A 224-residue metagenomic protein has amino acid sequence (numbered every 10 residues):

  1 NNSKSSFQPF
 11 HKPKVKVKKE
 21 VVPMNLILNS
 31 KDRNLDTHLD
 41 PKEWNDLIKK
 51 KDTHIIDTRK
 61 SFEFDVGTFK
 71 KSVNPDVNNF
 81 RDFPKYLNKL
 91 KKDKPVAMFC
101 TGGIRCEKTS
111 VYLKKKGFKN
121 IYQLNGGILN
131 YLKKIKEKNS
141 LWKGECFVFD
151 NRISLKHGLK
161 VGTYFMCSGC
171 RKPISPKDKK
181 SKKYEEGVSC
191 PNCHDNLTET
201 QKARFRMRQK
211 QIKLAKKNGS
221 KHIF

Functional and structural regions predicted by a protein language model:
N1-D36, T53, K60-P95, I104-F224: Rhodanese-like catalytic fold shared by cysteine-dependent sulfurtransferases and DSP/PTP-type phosphatases
D36-D40, I48: A conserved helix-loop-strand patch within extracytoplasmic ligand-binding domains of the periplasmic binding
P41-E43, P84-K85: A generic local structural motif
W44, D57: Phosphate/anion-contacting hairpin/loop surfaces
N45-K49, V111: A broadly conserved amphipathic alpha-helix scaffold signal in soluble, globular proteins
T101: Aromatic-flanked redox-active Cys/Sec active sites in thiol-based oxidoreductases, especially the WC-centered
